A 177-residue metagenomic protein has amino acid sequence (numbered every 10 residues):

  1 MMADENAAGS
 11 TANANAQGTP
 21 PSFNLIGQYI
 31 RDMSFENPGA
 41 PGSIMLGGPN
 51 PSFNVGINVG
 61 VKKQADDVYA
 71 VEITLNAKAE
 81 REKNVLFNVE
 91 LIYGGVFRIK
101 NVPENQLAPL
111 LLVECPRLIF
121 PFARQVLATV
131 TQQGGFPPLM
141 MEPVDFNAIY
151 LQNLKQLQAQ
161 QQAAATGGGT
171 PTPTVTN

Functional and structural regions predicted by a protein language model:
M2-L118, R124-N177: N-terminal intrinsically disordered, cationic/polar leader segments that include organellar targeting peptides
